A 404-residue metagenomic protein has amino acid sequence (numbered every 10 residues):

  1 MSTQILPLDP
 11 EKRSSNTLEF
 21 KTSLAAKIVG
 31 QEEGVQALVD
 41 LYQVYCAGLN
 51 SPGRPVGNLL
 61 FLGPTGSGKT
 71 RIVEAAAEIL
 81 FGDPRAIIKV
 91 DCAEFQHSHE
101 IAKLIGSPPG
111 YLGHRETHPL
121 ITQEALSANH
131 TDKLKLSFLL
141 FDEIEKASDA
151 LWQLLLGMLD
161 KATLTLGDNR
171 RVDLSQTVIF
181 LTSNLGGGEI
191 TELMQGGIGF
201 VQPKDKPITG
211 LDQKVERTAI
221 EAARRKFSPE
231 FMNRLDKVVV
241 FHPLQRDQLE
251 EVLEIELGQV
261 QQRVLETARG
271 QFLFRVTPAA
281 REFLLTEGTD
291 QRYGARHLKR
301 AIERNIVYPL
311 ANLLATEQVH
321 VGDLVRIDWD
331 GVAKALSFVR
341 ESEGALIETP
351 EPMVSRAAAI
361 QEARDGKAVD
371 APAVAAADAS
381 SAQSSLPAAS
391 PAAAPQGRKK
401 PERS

Functional and structural regions predicted by a protein language model:
M1-S404: AAA+ P-loop NTPase nucleotide-binding core of proteostasis motors
